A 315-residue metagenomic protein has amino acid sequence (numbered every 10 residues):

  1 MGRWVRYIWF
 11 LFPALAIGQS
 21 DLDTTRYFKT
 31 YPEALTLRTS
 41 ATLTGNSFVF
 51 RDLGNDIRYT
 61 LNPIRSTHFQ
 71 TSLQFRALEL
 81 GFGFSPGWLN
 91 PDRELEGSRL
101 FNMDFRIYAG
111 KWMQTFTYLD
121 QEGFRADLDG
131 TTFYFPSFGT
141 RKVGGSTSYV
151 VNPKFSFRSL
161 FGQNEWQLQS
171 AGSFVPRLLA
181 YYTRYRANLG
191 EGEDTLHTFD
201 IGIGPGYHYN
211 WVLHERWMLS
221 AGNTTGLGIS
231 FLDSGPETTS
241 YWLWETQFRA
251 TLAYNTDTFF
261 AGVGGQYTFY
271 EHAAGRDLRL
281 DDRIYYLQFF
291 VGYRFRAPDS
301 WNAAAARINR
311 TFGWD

Functional and structural regions predicted by a protein language model:
S20-R26, A77, A109-K111, T147-Q167 (+4 more regions): Outer-membrane beta-barrel proteins
Y31-L37, T67, R76-L78, G110-Q114 (+6 more regions): Outer-envelope beta-barrel architecture signal
L37-G45, L73, F82-P86, I107 (+6 more regions): Transmembrane beta-barrel strands of outer-membrane/channel proteins
T39, F69-F75, M103-A109, G145-V151 (+6 more regions): Residues on the lipid-exposed face of transmembrane beta-strands in outer-membrane beta-barrel proteins
T44-H68, E79, G83-E94: Surface-exposed strand-loop-strand hairpins of Gram-negative outer-membrane beta-barrel proteins
Y59-P63, D92-G97, Y134-T140, E193-F199 (+2 more regions): Replace "Gram-negative outer membrane beta-barrel proteins" with "bacterial and organellar outer membrane beta-barrel
L100-T198, Q266, I308, D315: Outer-membrane pore/translocation modules
N102, T251-D315: Predominantly the C-terminal beta-signal and adjacent terminal strand-loop region of outer-membrane beta-barrel
